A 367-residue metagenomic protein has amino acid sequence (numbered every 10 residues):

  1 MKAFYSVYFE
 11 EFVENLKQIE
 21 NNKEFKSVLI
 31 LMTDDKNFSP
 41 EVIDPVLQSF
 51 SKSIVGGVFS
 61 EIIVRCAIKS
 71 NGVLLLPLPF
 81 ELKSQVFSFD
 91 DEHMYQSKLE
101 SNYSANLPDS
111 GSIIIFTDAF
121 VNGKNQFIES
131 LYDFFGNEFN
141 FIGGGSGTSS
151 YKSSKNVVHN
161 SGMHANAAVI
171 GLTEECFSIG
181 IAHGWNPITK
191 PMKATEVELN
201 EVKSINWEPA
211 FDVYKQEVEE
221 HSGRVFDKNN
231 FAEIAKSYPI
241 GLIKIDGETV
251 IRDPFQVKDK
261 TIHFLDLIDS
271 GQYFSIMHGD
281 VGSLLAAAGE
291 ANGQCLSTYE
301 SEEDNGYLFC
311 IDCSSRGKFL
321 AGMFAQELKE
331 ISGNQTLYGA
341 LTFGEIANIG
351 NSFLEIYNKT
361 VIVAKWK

Functional and structural regions predicted by a protein language model:
M1-K367: Hydrophobic alpha/beta core scaffold segments
